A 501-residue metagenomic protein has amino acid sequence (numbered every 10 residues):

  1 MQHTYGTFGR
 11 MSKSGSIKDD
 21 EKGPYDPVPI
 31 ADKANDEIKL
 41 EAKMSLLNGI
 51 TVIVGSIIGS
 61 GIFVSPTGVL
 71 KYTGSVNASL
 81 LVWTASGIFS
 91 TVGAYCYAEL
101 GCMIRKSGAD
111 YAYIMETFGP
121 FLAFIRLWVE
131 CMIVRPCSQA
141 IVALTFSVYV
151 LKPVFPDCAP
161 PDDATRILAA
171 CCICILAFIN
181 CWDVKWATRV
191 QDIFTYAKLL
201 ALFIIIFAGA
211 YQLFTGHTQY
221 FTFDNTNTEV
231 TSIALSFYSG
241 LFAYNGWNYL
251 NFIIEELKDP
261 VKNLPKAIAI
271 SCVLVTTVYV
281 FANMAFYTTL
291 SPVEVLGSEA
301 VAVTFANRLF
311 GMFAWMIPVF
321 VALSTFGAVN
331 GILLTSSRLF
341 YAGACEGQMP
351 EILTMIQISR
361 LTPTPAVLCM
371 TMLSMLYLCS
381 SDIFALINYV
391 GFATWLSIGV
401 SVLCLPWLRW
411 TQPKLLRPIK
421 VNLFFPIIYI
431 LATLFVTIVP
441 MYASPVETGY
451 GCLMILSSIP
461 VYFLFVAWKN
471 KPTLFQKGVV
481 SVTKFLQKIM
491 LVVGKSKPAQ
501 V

Functional and structural regions predicted by a protein language model:
M1-K43, L405-F425, V446-V501: Terminal cytosolic tails of multi-pass membrane transporters, especially the segment immediately following the final
S16, N35-L40, S79, D157-A164 (+2 more regions): Helix-loop-helix junctions that connect adjacent transmembrane segments in multi-pass membrane transporters
A34, E41-L144, L241, L250-N251 (+4 more regions): Transmembrane helix-boundary motif of multi-pass solute transporters/channels
G68, S90-I173, A177-C181, W186 (+2 more regions): Hydrophobic transmembrane alpha-helices that form the core helical bundles of multi-pass secondary transporters
L70-G74, A78, V154-D163, V184-F194 (+5 more regions): Transmembrane helix-loop boundary segments of multi-pass membrane transporters
V82-S86, V154-V184, L202-I205, P363-L373 (+1 more regions): Transmembrane alpha-helical segments of multi-pass small-molecule transport proteins
D110-Y113, G119, K152-D157, S236 (+2 more regions): TM-loop-TM module centered on a large, flexible mid-protein loop between adjacent transmembrane helices in multi-pass
V148, Y196-D224, M284-T288, I398-L415 (+2 more regions): Hydrophobic alpha-helical segments and their helix-loop junctions in multi-pass secondary transporters
